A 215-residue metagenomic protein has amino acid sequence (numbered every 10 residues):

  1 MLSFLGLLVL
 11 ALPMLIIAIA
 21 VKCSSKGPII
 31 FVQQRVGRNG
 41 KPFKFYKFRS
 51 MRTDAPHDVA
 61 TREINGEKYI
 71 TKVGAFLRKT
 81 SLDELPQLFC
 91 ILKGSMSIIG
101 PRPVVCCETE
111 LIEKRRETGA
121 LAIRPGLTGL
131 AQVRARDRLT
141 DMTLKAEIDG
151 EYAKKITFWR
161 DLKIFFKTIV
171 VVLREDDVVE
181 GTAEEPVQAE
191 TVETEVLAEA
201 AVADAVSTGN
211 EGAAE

Functional and structural regions predicted by a protein language model:
M1-T53, C90, F158, K163-D204 (+1 more regions): A hydrophobic, helix-centered structural microdomain
I17, A60, I99-P101, C106-C107 (+3 more regions): Short, hydrophobic secondary-structure boundary micro-motifs
F31-Y69, L127-I148: Short, glycine-rich, amphipathic interfacial segments at transmembrane boundaries or analogous
E63-R124, F165-T168: A short, structured surface patch at a secondary-structure boundary
D149-A153: Acyl-group handling in specialized metabolite and lipid biosynthesis
